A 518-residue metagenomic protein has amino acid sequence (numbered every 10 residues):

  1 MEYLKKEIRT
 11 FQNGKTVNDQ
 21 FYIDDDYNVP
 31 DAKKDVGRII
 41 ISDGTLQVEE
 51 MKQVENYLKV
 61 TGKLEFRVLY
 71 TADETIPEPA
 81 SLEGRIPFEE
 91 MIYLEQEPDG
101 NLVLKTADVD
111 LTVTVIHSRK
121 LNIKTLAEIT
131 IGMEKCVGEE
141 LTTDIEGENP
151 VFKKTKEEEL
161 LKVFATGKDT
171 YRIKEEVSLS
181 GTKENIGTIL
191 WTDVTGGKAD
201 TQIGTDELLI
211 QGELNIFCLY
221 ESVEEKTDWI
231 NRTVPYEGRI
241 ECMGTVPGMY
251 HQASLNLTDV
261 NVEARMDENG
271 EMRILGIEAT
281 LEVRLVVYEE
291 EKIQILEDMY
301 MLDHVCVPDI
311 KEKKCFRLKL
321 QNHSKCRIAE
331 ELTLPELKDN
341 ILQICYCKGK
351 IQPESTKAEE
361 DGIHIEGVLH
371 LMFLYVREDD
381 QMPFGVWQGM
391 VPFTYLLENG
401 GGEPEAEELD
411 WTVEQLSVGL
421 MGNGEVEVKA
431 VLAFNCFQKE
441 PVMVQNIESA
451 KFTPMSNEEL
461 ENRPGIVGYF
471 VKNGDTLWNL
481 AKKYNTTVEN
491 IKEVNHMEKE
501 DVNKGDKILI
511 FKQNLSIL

Functional and structural regions predicted by a protein language model:
M1-N462: Interfacial loop/beta elements and low-complexity acidic/Ser/Thr-rich segments of macromolecular assembly/processing
A430, T453-I466, D506-I517: C-terminal non-catalytic scaffold/interaction domains in large multidomain proteins
T486-L518: Extracellular LysM carbohydrate-binding repeats and other cell-envelope/extracellular binding modules
